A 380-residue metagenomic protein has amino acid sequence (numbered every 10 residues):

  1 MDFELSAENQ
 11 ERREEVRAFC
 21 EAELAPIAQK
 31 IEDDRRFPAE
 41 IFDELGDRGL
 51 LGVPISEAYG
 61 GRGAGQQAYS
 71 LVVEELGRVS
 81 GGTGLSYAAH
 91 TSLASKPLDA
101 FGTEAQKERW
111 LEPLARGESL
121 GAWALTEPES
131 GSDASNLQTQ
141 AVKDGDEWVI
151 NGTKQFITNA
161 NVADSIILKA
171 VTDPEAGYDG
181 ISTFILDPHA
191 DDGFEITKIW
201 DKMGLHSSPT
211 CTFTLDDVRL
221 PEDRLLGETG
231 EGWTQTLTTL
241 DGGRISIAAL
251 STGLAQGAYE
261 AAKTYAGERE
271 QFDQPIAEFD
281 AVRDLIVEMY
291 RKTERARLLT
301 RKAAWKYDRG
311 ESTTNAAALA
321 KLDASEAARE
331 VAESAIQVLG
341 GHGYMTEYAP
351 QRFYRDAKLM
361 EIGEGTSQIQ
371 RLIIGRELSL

Functional and structural regions predicted by a protein language model:
M1-A89, F101-Q106, P113-G117, K143-W148 (+2 more regions): Alpha-helical interface subdomain recognition
S95-F101, W123-A124, S135, E175: Flexible, glycine-rich active-site loops centered on histidine and acidic residues that chelate a metal or position
L114, E129-S132, F156-N159, T172-E175 (+1 more regions): Short Gly/Pro-enriched turn/cap motifs at secondary-structure boundaries
G117-L125: A short, Trp-centered hydrophobic/proline-enriched beta-strand micro-motif
S132-D133, W148: Hydrophobic, small-residue-rich alpha-helical packing segments that form membrane-like cores
N136, D191-R219: Flexible, small-/acidic-enriched active-site or ligand-binding loops
E147, N151-E195: A short core secondary-structure module
C211-T238: A short, charged helix-loop
